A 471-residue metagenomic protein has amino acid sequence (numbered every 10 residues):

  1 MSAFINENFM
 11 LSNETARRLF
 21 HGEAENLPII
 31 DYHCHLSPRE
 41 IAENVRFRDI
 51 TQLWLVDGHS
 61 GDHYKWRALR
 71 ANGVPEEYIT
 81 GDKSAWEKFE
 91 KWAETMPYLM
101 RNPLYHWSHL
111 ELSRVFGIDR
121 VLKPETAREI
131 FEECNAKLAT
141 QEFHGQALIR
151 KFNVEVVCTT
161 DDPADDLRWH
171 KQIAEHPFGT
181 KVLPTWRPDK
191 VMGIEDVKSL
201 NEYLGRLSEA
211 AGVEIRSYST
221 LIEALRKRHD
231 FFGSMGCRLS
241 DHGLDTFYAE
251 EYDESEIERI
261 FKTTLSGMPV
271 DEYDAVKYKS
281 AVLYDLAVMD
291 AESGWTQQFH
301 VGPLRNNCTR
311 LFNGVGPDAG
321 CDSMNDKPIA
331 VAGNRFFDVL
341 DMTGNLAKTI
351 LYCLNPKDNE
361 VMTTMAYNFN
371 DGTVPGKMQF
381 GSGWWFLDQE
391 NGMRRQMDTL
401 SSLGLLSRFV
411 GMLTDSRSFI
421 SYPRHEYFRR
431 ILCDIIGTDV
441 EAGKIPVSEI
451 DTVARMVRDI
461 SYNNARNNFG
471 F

Functional and structural regions predicted by a protein language model:
S2-S293, N345-A347, L351-T363, Y367-F471: Metal-cofactor-binding active-site regions of metalloenzymes
E272, C321-K327: A short acidic, glycine-rich active-site loop that binds or catalyzes chemistry on phosphate/adenosine moieties
Q297-F299: C-terminal amphipathic alpha-helical interaction region
C308: Hard-cation-handling environments
F312-G320: Short glycine/proline- and charge-enriched loop/turn segments that cap or connect secondary-structure elements
K327-G333: Divalent-cation-assisted or electrostatically stabilized phosphate/pyrophosphate-binding catalytic cores
F336-M342: Short, basic/hydrophobic alpha-helical segments
